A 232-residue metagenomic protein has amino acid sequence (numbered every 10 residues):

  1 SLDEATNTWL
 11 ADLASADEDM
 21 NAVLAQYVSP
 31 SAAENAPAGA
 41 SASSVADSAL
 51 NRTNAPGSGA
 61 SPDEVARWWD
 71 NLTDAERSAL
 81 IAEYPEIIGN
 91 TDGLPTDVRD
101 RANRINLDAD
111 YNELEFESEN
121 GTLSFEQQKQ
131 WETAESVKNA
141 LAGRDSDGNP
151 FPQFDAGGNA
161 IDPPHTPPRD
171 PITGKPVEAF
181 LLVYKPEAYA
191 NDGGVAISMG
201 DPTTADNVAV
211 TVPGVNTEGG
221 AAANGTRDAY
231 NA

Functional and structural regions predicted by a protein language model:
S1-G193, T203-D206: Intrinsically disordered, low-complexity charged segments of secreted bacterial virulence and antibacterial
D192-V195, A232: Alpha-helical scaffolding within the catalytic cores of extracellular/periplasmic polymer-degrading hydrolases
T211-G214: Structural cue for short, hydrophobic secondary-structure segments
N216-A222: Short substrate-entry loop that stabilizes the transition state in hydrolases
G225-A232: Short amphipathic alpha-helix adjacent to the substrate-entry channel of hydrolases
